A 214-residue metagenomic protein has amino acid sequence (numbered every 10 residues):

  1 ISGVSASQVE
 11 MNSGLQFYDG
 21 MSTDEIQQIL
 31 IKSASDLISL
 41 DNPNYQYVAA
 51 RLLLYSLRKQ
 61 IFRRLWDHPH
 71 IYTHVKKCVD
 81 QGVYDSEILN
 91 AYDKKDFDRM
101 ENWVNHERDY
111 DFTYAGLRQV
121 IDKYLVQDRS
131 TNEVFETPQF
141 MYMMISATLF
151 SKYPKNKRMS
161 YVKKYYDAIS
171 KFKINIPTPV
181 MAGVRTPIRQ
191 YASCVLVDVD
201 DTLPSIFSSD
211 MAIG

Functional and structural regions predicted by a protein language model:
I1-G214: Extended catalytic cores of very large enzyme megasubunits
